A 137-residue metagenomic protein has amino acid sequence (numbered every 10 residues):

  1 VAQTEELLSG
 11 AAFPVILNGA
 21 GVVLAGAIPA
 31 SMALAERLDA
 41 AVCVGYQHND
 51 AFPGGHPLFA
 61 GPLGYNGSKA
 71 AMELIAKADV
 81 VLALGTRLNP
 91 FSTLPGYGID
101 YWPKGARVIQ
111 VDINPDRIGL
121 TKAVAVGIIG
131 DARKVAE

Functional and structural regions predicted by a protein language model:
V1-L7: Conformationally flexible catalytic loops at phosphate/diphosphate-handling active centers
L8-V81: Anionic-ligand anchoring segments at beta-strand to alpha-helix junctions in alpha/beta enzyme folds, i.e., glycine
H48-E137: Glycine-rich, acidic loop regions that bind phosphate or pyrophosphate groups
